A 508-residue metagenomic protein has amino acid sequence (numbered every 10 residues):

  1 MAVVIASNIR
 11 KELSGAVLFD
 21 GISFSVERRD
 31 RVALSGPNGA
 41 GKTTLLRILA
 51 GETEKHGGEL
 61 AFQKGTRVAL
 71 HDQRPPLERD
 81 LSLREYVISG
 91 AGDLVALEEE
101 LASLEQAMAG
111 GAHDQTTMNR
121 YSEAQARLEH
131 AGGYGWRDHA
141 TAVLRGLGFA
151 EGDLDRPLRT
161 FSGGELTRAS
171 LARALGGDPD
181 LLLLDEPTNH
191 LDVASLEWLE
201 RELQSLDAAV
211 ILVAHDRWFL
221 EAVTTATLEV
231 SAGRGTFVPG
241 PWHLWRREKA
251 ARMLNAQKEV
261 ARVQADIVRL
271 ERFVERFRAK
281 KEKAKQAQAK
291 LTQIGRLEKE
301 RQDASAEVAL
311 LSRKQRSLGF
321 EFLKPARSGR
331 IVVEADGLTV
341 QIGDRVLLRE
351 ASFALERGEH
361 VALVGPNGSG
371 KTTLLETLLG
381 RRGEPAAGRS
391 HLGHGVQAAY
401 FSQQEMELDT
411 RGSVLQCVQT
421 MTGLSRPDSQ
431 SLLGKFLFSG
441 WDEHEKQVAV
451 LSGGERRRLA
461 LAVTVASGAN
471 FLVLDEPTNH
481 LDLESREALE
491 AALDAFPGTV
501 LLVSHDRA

Functional and structural regions predicted by a protein language model:
M1-R262, R316-A508: ABC ATP-binding cassette signature C-motif
L101, M108, L128, G135 (+6 more regions): Leucine-rich amphipathic alpha-helices with coiled-coil/heptad-repeat character
W245-F273, F277-A304: Intracellular alpha-helical coupling/juxtamembrane segments of multi-pass membrane proteins
